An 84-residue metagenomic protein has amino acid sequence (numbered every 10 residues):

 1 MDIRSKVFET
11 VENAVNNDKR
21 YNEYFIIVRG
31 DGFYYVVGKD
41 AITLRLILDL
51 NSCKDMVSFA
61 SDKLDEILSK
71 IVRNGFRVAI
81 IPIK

Functional and structural regions predicted by a protein language model:
M1-K84: Basic, polar low-complexity surface loops/patches
